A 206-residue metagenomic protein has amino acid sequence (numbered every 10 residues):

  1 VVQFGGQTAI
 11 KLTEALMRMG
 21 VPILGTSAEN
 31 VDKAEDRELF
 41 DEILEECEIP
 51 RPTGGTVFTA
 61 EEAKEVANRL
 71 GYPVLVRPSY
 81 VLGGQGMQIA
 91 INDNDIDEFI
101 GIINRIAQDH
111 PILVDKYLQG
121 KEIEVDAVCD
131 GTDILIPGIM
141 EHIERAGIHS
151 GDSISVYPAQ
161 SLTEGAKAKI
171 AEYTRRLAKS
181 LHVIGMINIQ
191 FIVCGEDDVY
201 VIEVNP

Functional and structural regions predicted by a protein language model:
V1-M17: N-terminal glycine-rich "phosphate-gripper" loop used for MgATP/nucleotide binding and carboxylate activation
V1-V2, E29-K33, P52-T56, Q88 (+3 more regions): Glycine- and other small-residue-rich loops at beta-strand/loop junctions that grip anionic moieties
G6-I10, V21-G25, C47, L70-P73 (+2 more regions): ATP-dependent carboxylate activation and anion-phosphoryl transfer catalytic cores that bind Mg-ATP to form
E14, E42, K64, G101 (+1 more regions): Active-site phosphate/pyrophosphate- and oxyanion-stabilizing loops and adjacent acidic/basic residues in soluble
E14-G20, E29-N30, E62, I192: Catalytic-core regions of core metabolic enzymes, especially those transforming organic acids/acyl-group intermediates
G25-M87: A conserved helix-loop-beta module that forms one wall/lid of the active-site cleft in ATP-utilizing catalytic domains
